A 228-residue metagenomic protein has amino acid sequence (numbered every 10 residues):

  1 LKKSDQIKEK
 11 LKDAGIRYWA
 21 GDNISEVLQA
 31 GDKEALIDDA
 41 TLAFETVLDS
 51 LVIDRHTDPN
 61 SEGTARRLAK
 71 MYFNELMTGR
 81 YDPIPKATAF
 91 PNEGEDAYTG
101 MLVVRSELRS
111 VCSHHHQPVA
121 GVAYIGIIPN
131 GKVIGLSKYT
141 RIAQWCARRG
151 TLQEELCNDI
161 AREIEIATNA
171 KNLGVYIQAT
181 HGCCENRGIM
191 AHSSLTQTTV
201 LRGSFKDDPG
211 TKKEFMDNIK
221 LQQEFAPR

Functional and structural regions predicted by a protein language model:
L1-R228: A domain-level signal for the structural core that forms small-molecule/cofactor-binding pockets and catalytic centers
